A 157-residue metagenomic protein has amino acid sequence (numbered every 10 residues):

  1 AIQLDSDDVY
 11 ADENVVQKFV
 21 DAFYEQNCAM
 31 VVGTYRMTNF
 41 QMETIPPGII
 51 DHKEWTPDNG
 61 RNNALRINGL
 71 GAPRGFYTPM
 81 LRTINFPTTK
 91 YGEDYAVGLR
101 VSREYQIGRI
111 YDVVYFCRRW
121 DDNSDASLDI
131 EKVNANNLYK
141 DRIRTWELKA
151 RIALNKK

Functional and structural regions predicted by a protein language model:
A1-V9: Short beta-strand-to-loop acidic/aromatic patch adjacent to the donor-nucleotide binding site
V9-Y10, R36-T38, A96: A short, conserved beta-strand element in the Rossmann-like catalytic core that flanks the donor/metal-binding loop
N14-P47: Conserved donor NDP-sugar-binding/catalytic core segment of glycosyltransferases
T34, G108-V114, R119: Catalytic beta-strand/loop signature of glycosyltransferases that borders the donor
T34, I45-I67: Short, flexible, basic/aromatic active-site loop/helix in glycosyltransferases
D58-N63, C117, A126-K157: Catalytic core of nucleotide-sugar-dependent glycosyltransferases
G69-I84: Conserved nucleotide-sugar donor-binding and metal-coordinating catalytic region shared by glycosyltransferases
K90-V97: Acidic donor-binding loop at a coil-to-helix junction in glycosyltransferase catalytic cores that engages
